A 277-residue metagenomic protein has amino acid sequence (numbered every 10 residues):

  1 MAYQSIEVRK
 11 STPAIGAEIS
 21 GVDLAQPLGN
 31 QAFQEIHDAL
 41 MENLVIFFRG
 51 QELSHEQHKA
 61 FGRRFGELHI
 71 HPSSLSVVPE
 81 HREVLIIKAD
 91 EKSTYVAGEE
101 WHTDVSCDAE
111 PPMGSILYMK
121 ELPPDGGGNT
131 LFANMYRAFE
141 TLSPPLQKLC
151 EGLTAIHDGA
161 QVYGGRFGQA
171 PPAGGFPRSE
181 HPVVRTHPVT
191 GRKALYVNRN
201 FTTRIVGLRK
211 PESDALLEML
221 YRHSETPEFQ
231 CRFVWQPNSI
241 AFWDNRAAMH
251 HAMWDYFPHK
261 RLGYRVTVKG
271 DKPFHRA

Functional and structural regions predicted by a protein language model:
A2-I240, N245-A277: Non-heme Fe(II) oxygenase catalytic core, chiefly the N-lobe of the double-stranded beta-helix
